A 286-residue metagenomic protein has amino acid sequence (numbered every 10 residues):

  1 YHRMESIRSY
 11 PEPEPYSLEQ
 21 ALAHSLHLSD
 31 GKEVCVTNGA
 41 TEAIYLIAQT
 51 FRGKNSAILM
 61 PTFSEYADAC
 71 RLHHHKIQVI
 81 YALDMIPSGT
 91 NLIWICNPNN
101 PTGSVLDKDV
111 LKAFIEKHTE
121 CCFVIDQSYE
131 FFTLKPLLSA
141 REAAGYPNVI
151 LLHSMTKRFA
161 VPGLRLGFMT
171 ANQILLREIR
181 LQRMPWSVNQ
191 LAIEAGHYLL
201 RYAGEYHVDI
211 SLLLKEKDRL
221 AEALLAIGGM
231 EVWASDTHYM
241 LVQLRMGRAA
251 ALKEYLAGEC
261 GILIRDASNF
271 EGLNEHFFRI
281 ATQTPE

Functional and structural regions predicted by a protein language model:
Y1-L46: N-terminal small-domain helix-loop-helix segment of the aminotransferase-like
P13-E14, N148-A226, M230-W233: PLP-dependent aminotransferase class I/II
G31, W233-Y239, L273-E275: Short Gly/Ser/Thr- and Asp/Glu-enriched loop/turn motifs at secondary-structure junctions
T50-R71, K76, L83: Conserved PLP-anchoring active-site segment centered on the Schiff-base-forming lysine
Q78-K135: Active-site phosphate-binding strand-loop segment of PLP-dependent enzymes
L214, I227-C260: Conserved PLP-binding catalytic core of the aspartate aminotransferase-like
L241-G247, E259-E286: Conserved PLP-binding active-site segment of the aspartate aminotransferase-like
